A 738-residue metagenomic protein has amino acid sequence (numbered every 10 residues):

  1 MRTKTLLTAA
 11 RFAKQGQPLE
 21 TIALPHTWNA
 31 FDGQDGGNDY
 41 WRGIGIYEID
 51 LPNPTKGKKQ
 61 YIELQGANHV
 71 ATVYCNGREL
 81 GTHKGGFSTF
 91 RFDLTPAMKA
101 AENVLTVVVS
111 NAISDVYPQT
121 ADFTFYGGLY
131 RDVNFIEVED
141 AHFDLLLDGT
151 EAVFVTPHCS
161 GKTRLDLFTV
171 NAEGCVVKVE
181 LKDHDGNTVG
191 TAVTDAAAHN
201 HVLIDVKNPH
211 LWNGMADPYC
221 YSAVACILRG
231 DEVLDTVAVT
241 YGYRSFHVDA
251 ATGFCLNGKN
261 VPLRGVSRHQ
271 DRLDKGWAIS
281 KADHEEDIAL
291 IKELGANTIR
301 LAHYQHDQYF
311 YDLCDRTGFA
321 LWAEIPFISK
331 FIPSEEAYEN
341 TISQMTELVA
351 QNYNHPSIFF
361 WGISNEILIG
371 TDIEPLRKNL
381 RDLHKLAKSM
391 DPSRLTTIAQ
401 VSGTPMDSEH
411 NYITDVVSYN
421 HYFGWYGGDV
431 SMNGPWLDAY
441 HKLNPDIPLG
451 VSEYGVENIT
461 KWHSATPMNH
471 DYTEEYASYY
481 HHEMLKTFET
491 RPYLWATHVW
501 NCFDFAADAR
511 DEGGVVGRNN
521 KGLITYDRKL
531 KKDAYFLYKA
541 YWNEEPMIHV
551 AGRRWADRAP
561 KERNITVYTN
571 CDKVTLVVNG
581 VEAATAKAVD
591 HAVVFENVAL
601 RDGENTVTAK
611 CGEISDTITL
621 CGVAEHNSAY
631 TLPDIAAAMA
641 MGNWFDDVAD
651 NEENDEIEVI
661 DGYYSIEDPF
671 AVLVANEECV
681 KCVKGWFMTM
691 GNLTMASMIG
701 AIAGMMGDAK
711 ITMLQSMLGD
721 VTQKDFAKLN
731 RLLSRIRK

Functional and structural regions predicted by a protein language model:
M1-H303, L313, G318-L321, Q344 (+5 more regions): Secreted/periplasmic carbohydrate-active enzymes, especially glycoside hydrolases
E20-A30, T414, A696-G704: Short secondary-structure junction/hinge motifs that connect adjacent elements
H69-E137, P467-K539, W686: Long, contiguous interaction/targeting segments characteristic of exported/extracellular or secretory-pathway proteins
F168, I288-I291, T298-L530, A534-Y541 (+1 more regions): Substrate-binding/catalytic cleft of secreted carbohydrate-active enzymes, primarily glycoside hydrolases
D287, I291, T341, V683 (+1 more regions): A structural signal for short hydrophobic/aromatic patches embedded in well-ordered alpha helices
A507-G513, D650-E656, M705: Short, compositionally biased low-complexity segments
E656-N730, S734-R737: Compact, charge-rich alpha-helical regulatory domains located at protein termini
